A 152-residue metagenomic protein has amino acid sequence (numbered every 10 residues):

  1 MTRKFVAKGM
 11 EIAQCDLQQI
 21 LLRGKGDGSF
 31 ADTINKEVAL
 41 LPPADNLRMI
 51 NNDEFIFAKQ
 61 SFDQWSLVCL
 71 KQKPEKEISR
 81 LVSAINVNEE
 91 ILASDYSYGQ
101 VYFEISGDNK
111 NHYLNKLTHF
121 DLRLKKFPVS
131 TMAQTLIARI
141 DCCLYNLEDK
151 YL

Functional and structural regions predicted by a protein language model:
M1-L152: Basic, glycine/lysine-rich polyanion-binding surfaces/domains
